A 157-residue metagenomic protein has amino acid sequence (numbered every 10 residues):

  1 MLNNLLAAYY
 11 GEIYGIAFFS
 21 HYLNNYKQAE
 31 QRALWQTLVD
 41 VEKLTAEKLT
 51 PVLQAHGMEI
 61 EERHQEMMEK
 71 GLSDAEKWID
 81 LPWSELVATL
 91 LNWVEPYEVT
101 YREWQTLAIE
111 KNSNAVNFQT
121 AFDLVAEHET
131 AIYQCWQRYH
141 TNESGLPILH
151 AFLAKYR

Functional and structural regions predicted by a protein language model:
M1-R157: Non-heme di-metal
